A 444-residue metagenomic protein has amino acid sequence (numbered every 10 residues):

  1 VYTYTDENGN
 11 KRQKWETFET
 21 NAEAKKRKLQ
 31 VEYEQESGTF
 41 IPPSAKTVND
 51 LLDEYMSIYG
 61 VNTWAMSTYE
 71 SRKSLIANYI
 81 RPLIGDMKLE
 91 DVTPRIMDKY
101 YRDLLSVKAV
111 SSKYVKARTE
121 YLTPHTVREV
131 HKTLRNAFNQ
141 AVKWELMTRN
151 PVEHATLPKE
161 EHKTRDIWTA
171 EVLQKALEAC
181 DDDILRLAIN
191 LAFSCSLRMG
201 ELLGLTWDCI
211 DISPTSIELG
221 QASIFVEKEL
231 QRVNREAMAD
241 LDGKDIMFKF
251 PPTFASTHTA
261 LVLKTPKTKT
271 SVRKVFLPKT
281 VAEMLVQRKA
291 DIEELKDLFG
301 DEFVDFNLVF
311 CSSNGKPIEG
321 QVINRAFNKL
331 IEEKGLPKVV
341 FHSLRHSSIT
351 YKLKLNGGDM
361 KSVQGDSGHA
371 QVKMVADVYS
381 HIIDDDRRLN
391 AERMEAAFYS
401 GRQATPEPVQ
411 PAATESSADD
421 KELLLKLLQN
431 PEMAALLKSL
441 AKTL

Functional and structural regions predicted by a protein language model:
T3-K99, R288-V304, D384, Y399 (+3 more regions): N-terminal DNA-binding module of tyrosine recombinases/phage integrases
M56-W144, H162, K316-V322, P337-S343 (+1 more regions): N-terminal core-binding DNA-recognition domain of tyrosine site-specific recombinases/integrases
V110-K113, A117-P124, R128-V130, K143 (+6 more regions): Basic, Lys/Arg- and aromatic-enriched nucleic-acid-binding interface segment
H125, K143, N190, S194 (+5 more regions): C-terminal catalytic core of tyrosine-transesterase DNA break-rejoin enzymes
L157, V172, L205-A290, E294: Conserved tyrosine-mediated DNA breakage-rejoining catalytic core shared by Y-recombinases
K159, I167, E218, K228-R232 (+2 more regions): Catalytic-site neighborhood detector that most strongly recognizes the C-terminal catalytic loop/helix of tyrosine
C209-E218, S223, K338, G357-V378: Short, polar N-cap/turn motifs at the start of nucleic acid-interacting alpha helices
